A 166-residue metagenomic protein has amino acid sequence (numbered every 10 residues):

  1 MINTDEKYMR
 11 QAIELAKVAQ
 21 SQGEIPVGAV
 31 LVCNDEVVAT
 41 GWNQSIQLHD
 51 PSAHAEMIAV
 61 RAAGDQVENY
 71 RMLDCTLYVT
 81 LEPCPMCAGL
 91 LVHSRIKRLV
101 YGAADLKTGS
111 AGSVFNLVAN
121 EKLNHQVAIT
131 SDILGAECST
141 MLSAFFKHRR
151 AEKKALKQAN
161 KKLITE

Functional and structural regions predicted by a protein language model:
M1-Q22, P83-M86, L90-E166: Zinc-dependent deaminase
I2-D5, M9, I46-A62: Acidic helix/loop or adjacent segment enriched in Glu/Asp that either coordinates divalent metal
A12, A16-A19, A29, A39 (+2 more regions): Small-residue (primarily alanine) positions within well-ordered alpha-helices, especially packing/interaction faces
G23-V27, L73: Short, basic and Ser/Thr-rich N-terminal targeting/leader segments
V27-D35: Short beta-strand scaffold segments in enzyme catalytic cores
A29, E68-N69, A119-E121: Short secondary-structure boundary/capping segments
V38-S45: Short beta->alpha transition motifs characteristic of CBS
A53, M57, R61-S94, R98: Helix-adjacent hinge/juxtasegments
